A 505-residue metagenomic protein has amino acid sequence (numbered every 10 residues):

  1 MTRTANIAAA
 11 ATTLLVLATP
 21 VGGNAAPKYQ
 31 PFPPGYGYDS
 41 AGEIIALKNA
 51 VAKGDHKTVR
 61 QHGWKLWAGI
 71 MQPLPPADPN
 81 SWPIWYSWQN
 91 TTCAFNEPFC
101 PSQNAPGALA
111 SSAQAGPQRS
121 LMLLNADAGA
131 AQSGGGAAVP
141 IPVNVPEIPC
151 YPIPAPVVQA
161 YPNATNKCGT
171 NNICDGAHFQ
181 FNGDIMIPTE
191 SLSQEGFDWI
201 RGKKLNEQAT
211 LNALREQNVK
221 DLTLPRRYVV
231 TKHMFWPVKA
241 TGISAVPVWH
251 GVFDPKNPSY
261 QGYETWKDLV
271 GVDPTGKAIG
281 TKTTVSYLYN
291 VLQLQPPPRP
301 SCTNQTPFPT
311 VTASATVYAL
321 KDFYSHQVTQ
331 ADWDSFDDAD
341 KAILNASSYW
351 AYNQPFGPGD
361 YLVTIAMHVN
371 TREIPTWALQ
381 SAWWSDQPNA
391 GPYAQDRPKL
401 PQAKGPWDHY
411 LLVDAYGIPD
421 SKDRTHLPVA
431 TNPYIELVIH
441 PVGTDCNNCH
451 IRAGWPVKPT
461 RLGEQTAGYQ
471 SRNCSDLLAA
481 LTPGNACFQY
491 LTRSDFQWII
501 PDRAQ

Functional and structural regions predicted by a protein language model:
M1-A11: Bacterial N-terminal signal peptides that target proteins for export
A9-T19: Bacterial N-terminal signal peptides
V21-A25: Sec/Tat signal peptide C-region and signal peptidase I cleavage site
A26-N448, A453-Q505: Conserved small-residue
